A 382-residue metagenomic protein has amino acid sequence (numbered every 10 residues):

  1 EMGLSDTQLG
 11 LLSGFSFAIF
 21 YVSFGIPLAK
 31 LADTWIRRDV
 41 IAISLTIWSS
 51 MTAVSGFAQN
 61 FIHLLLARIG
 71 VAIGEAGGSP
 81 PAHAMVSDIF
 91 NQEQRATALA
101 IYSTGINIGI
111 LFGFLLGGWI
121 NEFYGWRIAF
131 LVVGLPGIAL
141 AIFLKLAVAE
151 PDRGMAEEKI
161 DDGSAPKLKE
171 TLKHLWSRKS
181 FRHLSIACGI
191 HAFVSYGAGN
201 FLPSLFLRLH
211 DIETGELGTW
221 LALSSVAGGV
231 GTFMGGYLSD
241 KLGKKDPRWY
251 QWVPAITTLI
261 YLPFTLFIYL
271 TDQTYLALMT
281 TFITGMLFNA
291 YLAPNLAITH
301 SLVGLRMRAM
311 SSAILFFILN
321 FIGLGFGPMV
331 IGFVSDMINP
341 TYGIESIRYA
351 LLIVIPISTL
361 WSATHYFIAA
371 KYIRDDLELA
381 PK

Functional and structural regions predicted by a protein language model:
G3, I36, F57-H63, G74 (+2 more regions): Helix-breaking motifs and short loop linkers at transmembrane-helix boundaries and internal kinks in secondary membrane
G14-L28, A222-G235: Central cavity-lining transmembrane alpha-helices of secondary-active solute carriers, predominantly the Major
S23-I62: Conserved MFS/SLC helix-loop-helix module at the cytosolic interface between two early adjacent transmembrane helices
T46-Q59, T258-D272: C-terminal ends and interior cores of transmembrane alpha-helices in multi-pass membrane transporters/permeases
A67-I108: Cytoplasmic helix-loop-helix junction between adjacent transmembrane helices in 12-TM secondary transporters
Y102-L146, E150: Helix-loop-helix hairpin linking two adjacent transmembrane segments in secondary transporters
D152-S185, L209: Juxtamembrane intracellular "pre-TM" segments in multi-pass secondary transporters
R178-G235, F288-L292, L296, L324-I331: Extracytoplasmic gate region of multi-pass secondary transporters
